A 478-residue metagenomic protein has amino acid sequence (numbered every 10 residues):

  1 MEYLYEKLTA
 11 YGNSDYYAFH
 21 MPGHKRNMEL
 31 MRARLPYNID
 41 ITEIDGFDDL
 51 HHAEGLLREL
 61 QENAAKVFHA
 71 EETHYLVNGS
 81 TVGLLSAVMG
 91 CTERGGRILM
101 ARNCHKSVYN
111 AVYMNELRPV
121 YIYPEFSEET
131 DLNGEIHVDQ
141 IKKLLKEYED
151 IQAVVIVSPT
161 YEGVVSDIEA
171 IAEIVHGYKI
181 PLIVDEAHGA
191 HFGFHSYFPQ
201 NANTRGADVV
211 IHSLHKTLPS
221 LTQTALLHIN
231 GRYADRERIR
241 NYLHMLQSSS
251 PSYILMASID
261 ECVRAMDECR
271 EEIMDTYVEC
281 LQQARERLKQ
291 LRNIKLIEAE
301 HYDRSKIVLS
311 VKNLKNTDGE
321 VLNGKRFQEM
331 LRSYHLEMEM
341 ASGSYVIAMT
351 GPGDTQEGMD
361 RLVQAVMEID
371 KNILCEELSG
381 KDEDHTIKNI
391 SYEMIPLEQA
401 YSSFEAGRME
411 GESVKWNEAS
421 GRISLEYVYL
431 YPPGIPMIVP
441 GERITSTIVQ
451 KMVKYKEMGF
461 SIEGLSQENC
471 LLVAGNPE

Functional and structural regions predicted by a protein language model:
M1-N38, Y429, P433-P436, L465-S466 (+1 more regions): N-terminal glycine-rich, Lys/His-bearing helix-loop that initiates the first secondary-structure elements of many
L4-T9, M31, V67-A70, S80-E298 (+1 more regions): Conserved PLP-enzyme active-site core in the AAT-like
R26, Y161, K216-T217, R232-A234 (+6 more regions): Short, glycine-/Ser/Thr-/acidic-enriched flexible segments
P36-G79: Conserved N-terminal alpha-helix of the aminotransferase class I/II PLP-enzyme fold
H74-L76, V154-V157, V346-G351: Short glycine-rich or small-residue beta-strand-to-loop segments that form or flank ligand, phosphate, metal/Fe-S
E116, Y121, E457-E468: Short, compositionally biased
E286-T447, K451-G464: Conserved C-terminal alpha-helix-loop-beta "cap" of PLP-dependent enzymes that closes/shapes the active-site mouth
